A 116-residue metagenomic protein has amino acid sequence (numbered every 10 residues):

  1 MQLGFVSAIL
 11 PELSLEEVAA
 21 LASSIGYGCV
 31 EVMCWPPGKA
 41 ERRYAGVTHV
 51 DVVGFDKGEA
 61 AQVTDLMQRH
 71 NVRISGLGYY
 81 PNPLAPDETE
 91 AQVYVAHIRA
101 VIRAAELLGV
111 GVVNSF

Functional and structural regions predicted by a protein language model:
M1-V112: N-terminal pre-domain/capping segments
F116: Active-site-proximal loop/short-helix segments that contain or immediately flank catalytic acid/base residue(s)
